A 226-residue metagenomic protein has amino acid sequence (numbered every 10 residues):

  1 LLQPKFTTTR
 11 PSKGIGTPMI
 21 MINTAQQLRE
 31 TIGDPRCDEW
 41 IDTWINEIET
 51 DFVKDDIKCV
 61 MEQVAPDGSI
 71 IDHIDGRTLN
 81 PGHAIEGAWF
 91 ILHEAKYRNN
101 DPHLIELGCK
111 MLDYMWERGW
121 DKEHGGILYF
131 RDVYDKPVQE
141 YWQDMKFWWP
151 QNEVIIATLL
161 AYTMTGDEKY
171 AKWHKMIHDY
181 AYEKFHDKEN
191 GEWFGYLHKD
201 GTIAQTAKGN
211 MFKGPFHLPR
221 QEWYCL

Functional and structural regions predicted by a protein language model:
L1-L226: Glycan-recognition and catalytic cores of secretory/periplasmic carbohydrate-active enzymes
